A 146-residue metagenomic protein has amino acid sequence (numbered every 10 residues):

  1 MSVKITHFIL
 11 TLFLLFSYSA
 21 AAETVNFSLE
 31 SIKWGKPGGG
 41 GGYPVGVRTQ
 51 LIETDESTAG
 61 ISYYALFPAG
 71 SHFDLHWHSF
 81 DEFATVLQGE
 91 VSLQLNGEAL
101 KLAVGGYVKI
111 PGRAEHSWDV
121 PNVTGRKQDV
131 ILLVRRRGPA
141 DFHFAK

Functional and structural regions predicted by a protein language model:
M1-H7: Positively charged n-region of N-terminal signal peptides that target proteins for export
H7-S17: Bacterial N-terminal signal peptides
A20-A59, K146: A short, N-terminal "cap"/entry segment at the start of jelly-roll beta-barrel domains of the cupin/DSBH fold
V25, S31, D119-K146: Double-stranded beta-helix
G42-P44, E56-T58, W77, T85 (+2 more regions): Extracellular/periplasmic catalytic domains that process cell-envelope and extracellular macromolecules
I61-H78, G112: Conserved short histidine dyad/triad with adjacent acidic residue
P68-A69, H78-N96: Glycine- and acidic-residue-biased ligand/ion/polar-headgroup-sensing regions
N96-A114: Short acidic-glycine-tyrosine-enriched beta hairpin
